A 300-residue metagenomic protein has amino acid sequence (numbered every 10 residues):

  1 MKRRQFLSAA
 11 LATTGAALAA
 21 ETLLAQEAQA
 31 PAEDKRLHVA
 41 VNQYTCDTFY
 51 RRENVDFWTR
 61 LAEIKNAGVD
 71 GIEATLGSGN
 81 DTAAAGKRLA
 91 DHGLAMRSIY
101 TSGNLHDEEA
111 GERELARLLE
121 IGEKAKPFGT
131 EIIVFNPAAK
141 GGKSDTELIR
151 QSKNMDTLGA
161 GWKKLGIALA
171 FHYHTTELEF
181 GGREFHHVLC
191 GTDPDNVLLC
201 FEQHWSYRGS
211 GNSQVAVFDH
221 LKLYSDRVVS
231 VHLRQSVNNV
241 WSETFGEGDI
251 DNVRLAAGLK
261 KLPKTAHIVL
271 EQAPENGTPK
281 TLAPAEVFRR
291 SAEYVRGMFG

Functional and structural regions predicted by a protein language model:
K2-A40, D47-G68, G182-F201, W205-G300: Histidine-acidic metal/acid-base catalytic patches
L11, L18, P31, R88-D91 (+1 more regions): Active-site acidic/histidine proton-transfer and metal-coordination neighborhood in alpha/beta enzyme cores
V41-T45, A74-L76, S98-G103, F135-P137 (+4 more regions): A cross-domain feature marking catalytic cores of carbohydrate-active enzymes and several ubiquitous metabolic/repair
D70-G71, A95, E131, A168 (+1 more regions): Residue-level detector of anion-binding/catalytic polar loops
E73-L89: Glycine-rich, proline-tolerant flexible connector loops at the mouths of alpha/beta enzymes
N80-D81, L105-H106, G141-G142, L178-E179 (+2 more regions): Short secondary-structure capping/turn micro-motifs that flank functional sites
G103-E109, G246: The substrate-binding groove and active-site-proximal loops of carbohydrate-active enzymes, especially glycoside
